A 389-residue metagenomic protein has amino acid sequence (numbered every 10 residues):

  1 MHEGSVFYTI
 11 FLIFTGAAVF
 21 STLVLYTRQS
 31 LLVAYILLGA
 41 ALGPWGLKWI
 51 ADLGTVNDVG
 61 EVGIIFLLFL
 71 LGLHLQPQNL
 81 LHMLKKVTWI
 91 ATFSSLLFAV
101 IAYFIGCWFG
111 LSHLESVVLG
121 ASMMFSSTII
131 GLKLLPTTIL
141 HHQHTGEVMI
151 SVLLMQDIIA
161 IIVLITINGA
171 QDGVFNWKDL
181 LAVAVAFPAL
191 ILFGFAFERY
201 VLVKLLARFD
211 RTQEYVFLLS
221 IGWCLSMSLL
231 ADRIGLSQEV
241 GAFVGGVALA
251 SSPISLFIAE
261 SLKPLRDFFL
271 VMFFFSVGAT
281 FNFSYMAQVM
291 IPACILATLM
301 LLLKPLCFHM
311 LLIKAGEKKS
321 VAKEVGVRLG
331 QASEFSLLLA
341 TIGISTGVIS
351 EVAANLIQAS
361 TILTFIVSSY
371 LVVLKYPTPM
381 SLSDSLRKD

Functional and structural regions predicted by a protein language model:
M1-D389: Transmembrane helical cores of multi-pass secondary ion antiporters/exchangers
